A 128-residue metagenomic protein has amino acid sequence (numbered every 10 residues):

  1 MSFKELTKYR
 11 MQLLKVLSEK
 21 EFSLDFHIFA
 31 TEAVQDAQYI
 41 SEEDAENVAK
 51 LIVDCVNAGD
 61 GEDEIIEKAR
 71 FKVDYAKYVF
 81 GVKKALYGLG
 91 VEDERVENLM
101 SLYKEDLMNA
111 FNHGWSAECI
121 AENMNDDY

Functional and structural regions predicted by a protein language model:
M1-E43, N47-K50: Extreme N-terminal leader/activation tails
S2, D25, D36, D44 (+7 more regions): Acidic-enriched, low-complexity/disordered segments with a strong bias for Aspartate over Glutamate
T7, Y39-R70, W115-N125: Flexible loop/turn and low-complexity linker elements, especially glycine-anchored beta turns and charged/proline-rich
L14-D25, V48, V56-K68, K83-G90: Amphipathic alpha-helical oligomerization segments
K68-Y128: C-terminal alpha-helical interaction appendages
